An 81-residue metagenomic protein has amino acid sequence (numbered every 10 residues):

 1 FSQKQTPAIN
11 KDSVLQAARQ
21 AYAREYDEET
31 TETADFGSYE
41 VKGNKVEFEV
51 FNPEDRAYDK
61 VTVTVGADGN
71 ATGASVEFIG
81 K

Functional and structural regions predicted by a protein language model:
S2-F36: Short, non-transmembrane alpha-helical segments in secretory-pathway proteins
A18-Y22, D55, A74-S75: N-proximal, solvent-exposed amphipathic alpha-helical segments enriched in charged/polar residues
R24, R56-Y58, I79: Surface-exposed charge patches in extracellular/virion surface proteins
E29-T72: Exposed beta-strand-loop-beta-strand "reactive/processing" segments of non-cytosolic proteins
G69-K81: Short, low-complexity, Pro/Ser/Thr/Gly-rich segments in the mature regions of secreted, periplasmic
